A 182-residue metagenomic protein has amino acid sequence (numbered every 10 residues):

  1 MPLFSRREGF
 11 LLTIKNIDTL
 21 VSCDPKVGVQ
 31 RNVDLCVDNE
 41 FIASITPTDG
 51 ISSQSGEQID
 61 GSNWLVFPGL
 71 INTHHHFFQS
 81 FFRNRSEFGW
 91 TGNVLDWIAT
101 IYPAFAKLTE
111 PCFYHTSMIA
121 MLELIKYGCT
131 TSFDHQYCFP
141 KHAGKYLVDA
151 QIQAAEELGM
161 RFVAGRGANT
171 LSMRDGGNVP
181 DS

Functional and structural regions predicted by a protein language model:
M1-Q54, L65: N-terminal metal-binding scaffold of metallo-dependent hydrolase/deaminase domains
R6-N16, S52-W97, M118, I125-K126 (+1 more regions): Replace "His-x-His-based motif
S22, H76, Y137: Flexible loop residues that form catalytic and substrate-binding hotspots at small-molecule/glycan-binding clefts
I71-T73, S132-D134, F162-R166: Hydrophobic faces of well-ordered beta-strands that scaffold small-molecule active sites in alpha/beta enzyme cores
F81-F113, L171-S182: Active-site gating loops and adjacent loop-to-helix segments of metal-dependent hydrolytic enzymes
L108-C112, T131-P140: A short, small-residue-rich loop immediately preceding and capping a beta-strand
C112-M121: Short, acidic/polar
C138, H142-S182: Metal-coordinating catalytic core of metallo-dependent amide/deamination hydrolases
